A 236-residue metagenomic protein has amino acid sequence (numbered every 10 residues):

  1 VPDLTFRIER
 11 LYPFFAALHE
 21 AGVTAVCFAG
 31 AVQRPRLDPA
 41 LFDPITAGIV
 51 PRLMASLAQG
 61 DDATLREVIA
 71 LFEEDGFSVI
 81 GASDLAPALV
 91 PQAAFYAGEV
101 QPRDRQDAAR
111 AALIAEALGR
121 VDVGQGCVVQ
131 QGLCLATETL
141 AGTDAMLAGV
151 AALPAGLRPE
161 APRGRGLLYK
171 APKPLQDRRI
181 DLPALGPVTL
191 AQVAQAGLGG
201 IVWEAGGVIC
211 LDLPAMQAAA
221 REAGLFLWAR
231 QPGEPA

Functional and structural regions predicted by a protein language model:
V1-V23, L41-L53, G60, A145-A236: Feature captures the catalytic cores and cofactor-binding loops of soluble hydro-lyases/lyases that act on carboxylate
L11-L85: N-terminal glycine-rich phosphate/adenylate-binding segment common to multiple enzyme folds
A29-A31, Q131, W203-G206: Glycine-rich beta-strand-to-loop/alpha-helix junction loops that act as flexible
R34-R36, A86-P87, L135, I209: Short, active-site-adjacent cap segments at secondary-structure transitions
L37-D38, P91-Q92, D212-L213: Short Asp/Glu-rich motifs
A58-D62, S78-L190: Conserved mixed alpha/beta catalytic, RNA-binding, or beta-rich assembly cores of soluble enzyme, regulatory
A70-I80, D84-Y96, L225-A236: Catalytic domains of riboflavin
